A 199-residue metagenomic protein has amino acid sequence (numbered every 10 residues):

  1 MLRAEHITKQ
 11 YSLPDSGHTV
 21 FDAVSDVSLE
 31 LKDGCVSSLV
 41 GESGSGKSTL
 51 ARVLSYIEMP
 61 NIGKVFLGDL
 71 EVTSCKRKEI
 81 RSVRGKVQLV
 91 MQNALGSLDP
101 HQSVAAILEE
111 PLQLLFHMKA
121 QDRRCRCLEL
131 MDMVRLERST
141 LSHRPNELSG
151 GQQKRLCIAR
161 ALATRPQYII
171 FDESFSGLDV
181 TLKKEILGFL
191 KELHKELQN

Functional and structural regions predicted by a protein language model:
S16-H18, V72-Q88, L114: ABC ATPase NBD coupling module
V40-E42: The feature captures the beta-strand-to-loop junction immediately N-terminal to the Walker
S55: Helix-to-loop junction immediately C-terminal to a conserved catalytic motif
G63-E71: Conserved ABC transporter NBD signature motif
Q121-S139, L190-E192: Conserved ABC ATPase "signature" region
R144-L148, Q152: Conserved ABC ATPase signature
R165: Conserved catalytic motifs of ABC-family nucleotide-binding domains
